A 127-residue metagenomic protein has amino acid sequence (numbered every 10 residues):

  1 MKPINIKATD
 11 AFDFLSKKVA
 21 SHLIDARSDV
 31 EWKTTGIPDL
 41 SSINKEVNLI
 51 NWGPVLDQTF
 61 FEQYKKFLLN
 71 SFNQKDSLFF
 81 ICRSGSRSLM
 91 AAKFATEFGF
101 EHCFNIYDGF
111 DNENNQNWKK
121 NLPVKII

Functional and structural regions predicted by a protein language model:
M1-H22, D29-S77, S86-I127: Rhodanese-like catalytic fold shared by cysteine-dependent sulfurtransferases and DSP/PTP-type phosphatases
F80-I81: Short, surface-exposed ligand- or partner-binding patches at beta-edge/loop junctions that are enriched in aromatics
